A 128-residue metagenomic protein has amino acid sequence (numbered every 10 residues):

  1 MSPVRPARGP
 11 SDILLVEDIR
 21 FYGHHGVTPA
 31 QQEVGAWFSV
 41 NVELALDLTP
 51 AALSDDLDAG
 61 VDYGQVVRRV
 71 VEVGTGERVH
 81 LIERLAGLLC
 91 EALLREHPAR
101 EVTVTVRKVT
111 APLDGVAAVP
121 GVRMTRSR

Functional and structural regions predicted by a protein language model:
M1-R128: N-terminal, polar/charged subdomain of small-to-medium soluble alpha/beta proteins
